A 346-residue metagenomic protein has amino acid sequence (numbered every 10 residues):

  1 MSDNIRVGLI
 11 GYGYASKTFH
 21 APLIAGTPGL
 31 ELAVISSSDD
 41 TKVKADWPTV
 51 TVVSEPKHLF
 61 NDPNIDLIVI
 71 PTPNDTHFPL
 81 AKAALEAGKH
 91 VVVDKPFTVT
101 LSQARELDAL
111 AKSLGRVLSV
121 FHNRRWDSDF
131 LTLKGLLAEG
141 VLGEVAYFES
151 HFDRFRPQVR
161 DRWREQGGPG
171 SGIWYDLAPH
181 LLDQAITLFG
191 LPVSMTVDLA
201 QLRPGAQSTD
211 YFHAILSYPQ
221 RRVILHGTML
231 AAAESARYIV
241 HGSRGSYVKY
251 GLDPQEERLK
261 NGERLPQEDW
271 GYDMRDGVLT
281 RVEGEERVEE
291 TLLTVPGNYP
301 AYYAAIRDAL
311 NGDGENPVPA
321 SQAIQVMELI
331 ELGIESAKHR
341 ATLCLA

Functional and structural regions predicted by a protein language model:
M1-N4, L67-V69, R264-L265, T291-L293 (+2 more regions): C-terminal helix-rich "cap/oligomerization" subdomain common to oxidoreductases
M1-W47: N-terminal Rossmann-like dinucleotide-binding module
V50-A109: Beta-loop-alpha module in the N-terminal Rossmann-like domain of NAD(P)-dependent dehydrogenases, especially those
S54, V93, L118-V120, E149 (+1 more regions): Hydrophobic residues in well-ordered beta-strands that form the structural core
E106-N123, E144-F148: Rossmann-fold dehydrogenase core element
R124-G205, R340: Predominantly a Rossmann-like dinucleotide-binding segment in NAD(P)-dependent oxidoreductases
D183-L265, P300-G314: Contiguous beta-strand/loop segments that form the cofactor/metal-binding neighborhood of enzyme cores
